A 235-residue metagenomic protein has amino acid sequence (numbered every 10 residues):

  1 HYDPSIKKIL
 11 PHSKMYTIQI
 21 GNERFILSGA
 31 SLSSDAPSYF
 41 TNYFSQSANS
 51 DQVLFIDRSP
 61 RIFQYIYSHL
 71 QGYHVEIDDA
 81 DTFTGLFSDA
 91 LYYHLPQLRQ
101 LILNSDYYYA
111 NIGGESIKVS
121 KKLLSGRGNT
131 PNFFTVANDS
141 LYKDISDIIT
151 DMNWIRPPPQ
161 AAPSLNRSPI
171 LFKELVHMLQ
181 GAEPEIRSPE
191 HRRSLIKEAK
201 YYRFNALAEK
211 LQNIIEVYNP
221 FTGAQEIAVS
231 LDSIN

Functional and structural regions predicted by a protein language model:
H1-Y67, G72-L165: BTB/POZ (also called T1 in voltage-gated K+ channels) oligomerization domain detector
S68-H74, D78-L101, L175-E183, R187-N219: Hydrophobic, ordered structural segments
S116-K197, Q212-N235: BTB/POZ-protein C-terminal extensions
